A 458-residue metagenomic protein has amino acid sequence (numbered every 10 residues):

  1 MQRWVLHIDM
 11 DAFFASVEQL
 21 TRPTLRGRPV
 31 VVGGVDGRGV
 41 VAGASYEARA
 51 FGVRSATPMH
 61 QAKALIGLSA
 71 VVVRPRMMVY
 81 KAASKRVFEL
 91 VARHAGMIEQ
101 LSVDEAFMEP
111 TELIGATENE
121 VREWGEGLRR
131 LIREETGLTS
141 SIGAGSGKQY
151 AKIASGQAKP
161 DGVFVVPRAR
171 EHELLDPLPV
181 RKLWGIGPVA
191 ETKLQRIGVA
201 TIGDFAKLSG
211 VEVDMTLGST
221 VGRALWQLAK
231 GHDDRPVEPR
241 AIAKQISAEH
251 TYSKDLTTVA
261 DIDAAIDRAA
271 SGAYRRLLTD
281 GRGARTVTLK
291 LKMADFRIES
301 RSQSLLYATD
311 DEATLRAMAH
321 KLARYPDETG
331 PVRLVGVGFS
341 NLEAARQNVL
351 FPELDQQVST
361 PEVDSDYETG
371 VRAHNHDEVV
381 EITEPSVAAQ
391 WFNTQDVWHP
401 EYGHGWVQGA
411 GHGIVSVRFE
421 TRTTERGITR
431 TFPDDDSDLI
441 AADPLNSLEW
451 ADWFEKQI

Functional and structural regions predicted by a protein language model:
M1-R223, D355-S359, D364, T369-T383 (+1 more regions): Gly/Gly-Pro- and Ser/Thr-rich, intrinsically disordered tail segments characteristic of DNA damage-repair and tolerance
E47, D295-R297, L305-L306, G413-S416 (+1 more regions): Short, surface-exposed beta-strand-loop junctions and turns on beta-sheet-rich folds
L101-E105, G145-K148, R282-T286, V332-L334 (+1 more regions): Short Gly/Ser/Thr- and Asp/Glu-enriched loop/turn motifs at secondary-structure junctions
S146, G198, Q303-L305, G411-H412 (+2 more regions): A short beta-strand motif that forms part of the nucleic acid-binding face of small beta-barrel RNA-binding folds
K182, T192-L334, F339-A345, P352-S359: DNA-contacting surface of Y-family translesion DNA polymerases
E384-E401: Short coil-to-beta transition motif at edge beta-strands of beta-rich domains
G403-A410: Short beta-strand-centered aromatic/proline hotspots
S416-I458: Intrinsically disordered, low-complexity linker and terminal regions at domain boundaries
